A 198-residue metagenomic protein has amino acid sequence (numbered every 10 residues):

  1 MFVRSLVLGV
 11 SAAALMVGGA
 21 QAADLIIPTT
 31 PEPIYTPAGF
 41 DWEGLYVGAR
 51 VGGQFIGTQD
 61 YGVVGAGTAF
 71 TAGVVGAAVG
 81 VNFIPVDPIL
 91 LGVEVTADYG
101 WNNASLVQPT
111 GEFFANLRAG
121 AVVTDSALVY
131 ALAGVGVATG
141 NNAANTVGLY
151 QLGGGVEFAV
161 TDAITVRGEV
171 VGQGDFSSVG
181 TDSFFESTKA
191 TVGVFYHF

Functional and structural regions predicted by a protein language model:
F2-S11, M16-F198: Gram-negative outer-membrane beta-barrel domains
